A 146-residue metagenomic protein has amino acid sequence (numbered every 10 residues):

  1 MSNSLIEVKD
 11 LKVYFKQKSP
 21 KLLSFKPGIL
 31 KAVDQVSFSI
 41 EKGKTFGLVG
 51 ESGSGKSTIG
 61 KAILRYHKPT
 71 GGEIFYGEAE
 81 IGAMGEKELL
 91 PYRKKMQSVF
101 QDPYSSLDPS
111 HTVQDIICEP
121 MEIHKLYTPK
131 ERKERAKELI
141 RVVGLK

Functional and structural regions predicted by a protein language model:
M1-K146: ABC transporter nucleotide-binding domains
